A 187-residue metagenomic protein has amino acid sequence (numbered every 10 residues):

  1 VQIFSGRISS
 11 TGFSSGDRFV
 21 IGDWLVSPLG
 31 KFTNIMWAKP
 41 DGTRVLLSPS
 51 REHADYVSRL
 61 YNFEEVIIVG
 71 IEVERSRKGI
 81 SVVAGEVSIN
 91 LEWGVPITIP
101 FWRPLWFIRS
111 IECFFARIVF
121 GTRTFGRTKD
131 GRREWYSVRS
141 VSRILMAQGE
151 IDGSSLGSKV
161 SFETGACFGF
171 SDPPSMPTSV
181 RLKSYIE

Functional and structural regions predicted by a protein language model:
V1-T43: N-terminal ordered "arm"
F19-D23, R44-E52, S88-V95: Short amphipathic beta-strand/extended segments with alternating polar/hydrophobic composition
K31-I71: Acidic, aromatic-enriched beta-alpha/helix-loop junctions
E72-K78: Short, ordered beta-strand-loop transition motifs
K78-G85, L91: Generic recognition of long tandem-repeat/solenoid scaffolds
S88-E187: A eukaryote-biased signal for long
